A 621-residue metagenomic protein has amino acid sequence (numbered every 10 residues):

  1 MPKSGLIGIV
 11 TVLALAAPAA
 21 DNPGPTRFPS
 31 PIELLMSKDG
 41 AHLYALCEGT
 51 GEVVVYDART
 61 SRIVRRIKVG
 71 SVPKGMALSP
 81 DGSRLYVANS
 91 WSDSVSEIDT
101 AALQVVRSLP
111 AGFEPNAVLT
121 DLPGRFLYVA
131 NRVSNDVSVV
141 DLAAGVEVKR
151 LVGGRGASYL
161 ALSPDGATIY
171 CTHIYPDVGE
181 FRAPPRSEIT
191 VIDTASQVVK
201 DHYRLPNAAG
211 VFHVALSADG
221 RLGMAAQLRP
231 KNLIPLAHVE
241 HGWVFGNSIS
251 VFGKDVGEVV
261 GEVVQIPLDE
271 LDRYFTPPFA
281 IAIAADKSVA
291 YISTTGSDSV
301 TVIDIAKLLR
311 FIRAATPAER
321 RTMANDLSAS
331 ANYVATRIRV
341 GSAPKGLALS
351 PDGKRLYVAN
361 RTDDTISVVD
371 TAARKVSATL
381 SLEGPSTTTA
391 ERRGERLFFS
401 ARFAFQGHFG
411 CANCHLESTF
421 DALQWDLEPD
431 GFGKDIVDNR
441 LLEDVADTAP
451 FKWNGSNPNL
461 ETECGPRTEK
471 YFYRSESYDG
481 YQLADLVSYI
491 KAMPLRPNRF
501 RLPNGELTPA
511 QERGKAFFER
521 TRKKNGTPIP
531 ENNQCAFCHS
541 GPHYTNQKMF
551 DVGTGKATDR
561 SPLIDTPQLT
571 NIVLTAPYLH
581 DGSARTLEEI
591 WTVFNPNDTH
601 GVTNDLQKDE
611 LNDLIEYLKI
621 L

Functional and structural regions predicted by a protein language model:
P23-E52, F279: Beta-strand-rich domains and repeat architectures in extracellular enzymes and scaffolds, especially beta-propellers
G24-R27, R66-G70, S108-G112, R150-G153 (+4 more regions): Surface loop/turn motifs at the tips and blade-to-blade linkers of beta-strand repeat domains
K38-D39, P80-G82, L122-G124, P164-D165 (+3 more regions): Residue-level detector of Asp-centered blade-edge/turn motifs that repeat once per structural unit in beta-propeller
A45, V87, V129, C171-T172 (+3 more regions): Residue position within the beta-strands of beta-propeller blades
E48-G49, S90-W91, R132-V133, G179-P185 (+3 more regions): Short, solvent-exposed loop/turn segments at conserved positions within beta-propeller repeat blades
D57-S61, D99-L103, D141-G145, D193-Q197 (+3 more regions): Short loop/turn segments that connect beta-strands within beta-propeller blades
Q197, D201, F212-H238, F245-S248 (+1 more regions): Periplasmic c-type cytochrome electron-transfer domains
